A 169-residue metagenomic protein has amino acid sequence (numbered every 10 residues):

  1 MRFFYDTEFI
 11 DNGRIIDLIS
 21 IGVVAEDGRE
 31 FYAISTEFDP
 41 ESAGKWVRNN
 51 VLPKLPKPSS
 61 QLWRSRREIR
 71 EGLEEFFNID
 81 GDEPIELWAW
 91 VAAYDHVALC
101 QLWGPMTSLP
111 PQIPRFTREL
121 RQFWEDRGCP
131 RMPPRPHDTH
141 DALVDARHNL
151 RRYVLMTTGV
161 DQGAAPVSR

Functional and structural regions predicted by a protein language model:
F3-Y5, F9-W90, P136: Conserved non-catalytic scaffold segment of RNase H-like nuclease domains
E37-D39, V47, E71-I79, Q101-L102 (+2 more regions): Intrinsically disordered, low-complexity terminal extensions that flank but exclude the folded catalytic cores
E68, V91-Y94, R115-R118, D141: Short beta->alpha linker loops
E83, M106-P110, P130: Secondary-structure boundary/capping positions in well-ordered alpha/beta enzyme cores
A89-A92, A98, R131-R169: Acidic, Mg2+-coordinating catalytic module of metal-dependent nucleases/exonucleases that use a two-metal-ion mechanism
Y94-P114: Substrate-recognition/cap helix-loop segment adjacent to the acidic, metal-dependent catalytic center of Asp-based
P111-M132: Short, flexible loop segments at boundaries between secondary-structure elements
